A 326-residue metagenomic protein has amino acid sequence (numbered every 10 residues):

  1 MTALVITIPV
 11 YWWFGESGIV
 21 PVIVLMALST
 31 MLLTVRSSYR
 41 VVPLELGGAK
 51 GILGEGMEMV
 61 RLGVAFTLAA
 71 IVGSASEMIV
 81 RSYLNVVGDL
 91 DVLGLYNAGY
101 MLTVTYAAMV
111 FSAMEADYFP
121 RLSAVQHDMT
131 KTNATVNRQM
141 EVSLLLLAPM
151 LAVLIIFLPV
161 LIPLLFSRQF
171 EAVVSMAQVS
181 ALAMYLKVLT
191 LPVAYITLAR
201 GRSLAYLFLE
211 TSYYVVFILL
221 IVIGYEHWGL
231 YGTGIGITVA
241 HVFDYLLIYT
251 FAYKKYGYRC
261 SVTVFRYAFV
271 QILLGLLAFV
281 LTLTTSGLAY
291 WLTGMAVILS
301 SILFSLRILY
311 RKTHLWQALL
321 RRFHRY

Functional and structural regions predicted by a protein language model:
M1, S17, A181-Y213, A252-Y256: Membrane-interface junctions at transmembrane-helix termini in multi-pass inner-membrane proteins
M1-V41, L62, Y100, T211-F217 (+2 more regions): Hydrophobic alpha-helical transmembrane segments
P21, E55-F66, Y83-V104, A134-T135 (+1 more regions): Interfacial/gating helices of multi-pass transporter permease domains
I23, T34-E77, D117-A134, K255-A268 (+1 more regions): Interhelical loop/hinge segments that connect adjacent transmembrane helices in multipass membrane
A65, V80-Y83, V92-F111, E141-L145 (+2 more regions): Alpha-helical transmembrane segments of polytopic membrane transporters and translocases
L90, N137, I155-Y185, Y231: Interfacial segments at transmembrane-helix termini and the short loops linking adjacent helices
G99, T103-L147, A194-A199: Helix-loop junctions and terminal segments of transmembrane helices in multi-pass membrane transport/translocation
F279-Y326: Membrane-proximal transmembrane or re-entrant/amphipathic helices at the cytosolic face
